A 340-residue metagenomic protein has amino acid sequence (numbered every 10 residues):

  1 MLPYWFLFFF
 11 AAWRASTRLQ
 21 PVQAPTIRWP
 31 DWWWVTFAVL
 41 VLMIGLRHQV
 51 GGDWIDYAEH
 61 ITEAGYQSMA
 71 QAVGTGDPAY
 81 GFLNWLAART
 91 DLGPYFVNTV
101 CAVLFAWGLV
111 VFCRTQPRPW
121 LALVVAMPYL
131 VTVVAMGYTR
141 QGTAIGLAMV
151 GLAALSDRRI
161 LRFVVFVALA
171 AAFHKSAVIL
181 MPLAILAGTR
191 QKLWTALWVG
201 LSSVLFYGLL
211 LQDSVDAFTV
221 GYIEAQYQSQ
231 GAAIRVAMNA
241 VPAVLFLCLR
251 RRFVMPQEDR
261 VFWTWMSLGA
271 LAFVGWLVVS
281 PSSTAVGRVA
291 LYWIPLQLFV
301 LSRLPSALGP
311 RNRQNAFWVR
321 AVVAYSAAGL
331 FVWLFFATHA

Functional and structural regions predicted by a protein language model:
L7, F163-V165, S176-A187: Transmembrane-embedded, aromatic-rich helix segments that form part of the hydrophobic channel/pocket engaging
L7, I55-A58, A184-I294: Alpha-helical transmembrane segments and terminal signal-anchor/GPI-anchor hydrophobic tails, characterized by long
I27, V110-Y129: Transmembrane-helix signature of polytopic, membrane-embedded enzymes that assemble or transfer cell-envelope glycans
I55-L92: Short hydrophobic/aromatic helix or loop-helix immediately within or flanking a transmembrane segment in polytopic
N84, V97-G108, A144-L147, Q297: Transmembrane alpha-helices of multi-pass, membrane-embedded glycan-processing enzymes that use lipid-linked
M136-G142: Short acidic/glycine- and proline-prone juxtamembrane loop motifs at membrane-interface regions of multi-pass membrane
A148-L161: Membrane-interface transmembrane helices that cradle and orient dolichyl/undecaprenyl
W198-S203, R311-F331: Signature aromatic-anchored transmembrane alpha helix within multi-pass, membrane-resident enzymes that catalyze glycan
